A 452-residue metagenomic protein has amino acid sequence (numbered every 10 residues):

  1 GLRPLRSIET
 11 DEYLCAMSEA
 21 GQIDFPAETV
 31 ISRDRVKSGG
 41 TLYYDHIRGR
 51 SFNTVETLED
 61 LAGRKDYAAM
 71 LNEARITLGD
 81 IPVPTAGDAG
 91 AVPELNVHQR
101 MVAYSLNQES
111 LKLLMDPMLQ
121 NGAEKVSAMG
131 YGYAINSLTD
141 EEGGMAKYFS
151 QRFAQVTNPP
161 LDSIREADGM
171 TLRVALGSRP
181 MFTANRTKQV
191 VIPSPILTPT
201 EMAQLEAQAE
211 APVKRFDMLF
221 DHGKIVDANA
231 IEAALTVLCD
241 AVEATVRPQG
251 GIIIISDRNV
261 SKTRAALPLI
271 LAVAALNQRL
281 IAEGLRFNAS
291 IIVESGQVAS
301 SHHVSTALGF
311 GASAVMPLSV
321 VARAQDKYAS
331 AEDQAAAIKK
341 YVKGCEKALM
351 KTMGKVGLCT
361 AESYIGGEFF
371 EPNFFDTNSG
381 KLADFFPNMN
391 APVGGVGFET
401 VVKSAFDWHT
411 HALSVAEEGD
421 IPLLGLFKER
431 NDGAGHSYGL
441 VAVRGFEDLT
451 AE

Functional and structural regions predicted by a protein language model:
L2-C15: Conserved catalytic micro-motifs used in adenylation/nucleotidyl-transfer and phosphoryl/amide- and methyl-transfer
S18-Q22, R50-A230, A241-A244, G250-I252 (+2 more regions): Flexible, glycine-rich loop/tail regions that form catalytic "lids" or insertion modules at the edges of active sites
I23-T29, N288-V293, V320-K339, M350: Short beta-alpha connecting loops at secondary-structure transitions that line or flank enzyme active sites
L42, D257, A307, T360: Conserved, mostly hydrophobic/aromatic
E243-I253, N277-S290, L308-L318, E332 (+2 more regions): Secondary-structure transition/capping motifs at alpha-helix termini and the adjoining loop/turn into the next element
A265-V293, K340-K351: Alpha-helix-loop-beta-strand connector modules within alpha/beta enzyme cores
V293, V298-G311: Catalytic cores of alpha/beta
T306-S330, K381-F385: Glycine-rich phosphate-binding active-site loops on the catalytic face of alpha/beta enzymes
